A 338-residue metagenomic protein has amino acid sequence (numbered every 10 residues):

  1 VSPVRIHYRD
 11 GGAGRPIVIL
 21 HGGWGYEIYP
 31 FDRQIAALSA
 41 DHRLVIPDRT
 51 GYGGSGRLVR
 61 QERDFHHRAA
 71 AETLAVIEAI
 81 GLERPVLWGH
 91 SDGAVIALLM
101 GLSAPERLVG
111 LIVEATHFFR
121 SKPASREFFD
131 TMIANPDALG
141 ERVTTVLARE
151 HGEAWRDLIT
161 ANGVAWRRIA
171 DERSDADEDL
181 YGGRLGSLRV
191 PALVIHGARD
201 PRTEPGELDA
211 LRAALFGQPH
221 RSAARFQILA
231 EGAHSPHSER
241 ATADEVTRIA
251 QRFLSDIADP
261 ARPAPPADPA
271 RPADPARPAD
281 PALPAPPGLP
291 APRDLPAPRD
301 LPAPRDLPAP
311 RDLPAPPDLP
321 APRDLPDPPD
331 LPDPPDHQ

Functional and structural regions predicted by a protein language model:
V4-G56: Conserved HGGG/HGGXW glycine-rich cap/lid loop of the alpha/beta-hydrolase fold
A36, I46-V86: Active-site loop/oxyanion-hole signature of alpha/beta-hydrolase fold enzymes
V95-S103, L108-G140: Flexible "cap/lid" loop of the alpha/beta hydrolase fold
V164-R184: Active-site nucleophile elbow and catalytic-triad environment of alpha/beta-hydrolase enzymes
Y181, V190, E204-A213: Short alpha-helix in the alpha/beta-hydrolase fold that links the catalytic acid
L188, V194-H196: Short beta-strand/loop motif that positions the catalytic acidic residue of the alpha/beta-hydrolase fold
R199-T203: Acidic catalytic loop of the alpha/beta-hydrolase fold
G232-A243: Catalytic histidine-centered segment of alpha/beta-hydrolase-like enzymes
